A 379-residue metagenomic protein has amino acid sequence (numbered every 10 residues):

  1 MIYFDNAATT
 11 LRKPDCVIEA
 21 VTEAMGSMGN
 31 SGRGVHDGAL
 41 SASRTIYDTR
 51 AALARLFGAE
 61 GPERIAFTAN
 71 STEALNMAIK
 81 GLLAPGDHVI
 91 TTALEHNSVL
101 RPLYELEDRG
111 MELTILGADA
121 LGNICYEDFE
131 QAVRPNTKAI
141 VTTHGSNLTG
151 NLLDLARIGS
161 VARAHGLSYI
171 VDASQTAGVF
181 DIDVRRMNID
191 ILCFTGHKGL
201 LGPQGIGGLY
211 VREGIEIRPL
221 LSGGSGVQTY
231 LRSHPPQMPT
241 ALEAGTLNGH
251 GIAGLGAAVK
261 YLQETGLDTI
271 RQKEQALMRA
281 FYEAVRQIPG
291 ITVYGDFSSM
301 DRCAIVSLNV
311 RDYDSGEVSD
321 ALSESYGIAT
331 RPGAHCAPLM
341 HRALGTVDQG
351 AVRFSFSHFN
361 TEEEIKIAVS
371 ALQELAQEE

Functional and structural regions predicted by a protein language model:
M1-E379: Pyridoxal 5′-phosphate
